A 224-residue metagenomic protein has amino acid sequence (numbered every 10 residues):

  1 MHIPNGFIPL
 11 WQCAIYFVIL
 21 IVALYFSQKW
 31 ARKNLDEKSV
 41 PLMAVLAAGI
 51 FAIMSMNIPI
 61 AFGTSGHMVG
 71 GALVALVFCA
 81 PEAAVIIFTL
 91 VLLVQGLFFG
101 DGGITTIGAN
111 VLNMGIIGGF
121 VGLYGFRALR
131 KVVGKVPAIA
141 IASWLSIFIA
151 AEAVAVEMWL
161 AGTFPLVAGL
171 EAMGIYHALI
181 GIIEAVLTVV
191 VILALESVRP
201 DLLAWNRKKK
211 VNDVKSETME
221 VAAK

Functional and structural regions predicted by a protein language model:
H2-V74: Hydrophobic transmembrane alpha-helices
A14-I15, V40-V45, V69, V85-T89 (+3 more regions): Hydrophobic alpha-helical transmembrane segments
I15-A23, G115-G125, I182-A194: Hydrophobic cores of alpha-helical transmembrane segments in multi-pass inner/ER membrane proteins, independent
R32-D36, L76-I87, K131-P137: Membrane-helix interface "capping/anchor" motifs
M54-G118: Alpha-helical membrane segments and adjacent membrane-interface helices in multi-pass membrane proteins
L112-V154: Short helix-perturbing small/polar motifs within transmembrane alpha-helices
W144, F148, A178-V186, V190 (+1 more regions): Hydrophobic transmembrane alpha-helical segments of multi-pass transport and channel proteins
L195, R199-K224: Short, highly charged, low-complexity non-transmembrane loops/tails of multi-pass membrane proteins
